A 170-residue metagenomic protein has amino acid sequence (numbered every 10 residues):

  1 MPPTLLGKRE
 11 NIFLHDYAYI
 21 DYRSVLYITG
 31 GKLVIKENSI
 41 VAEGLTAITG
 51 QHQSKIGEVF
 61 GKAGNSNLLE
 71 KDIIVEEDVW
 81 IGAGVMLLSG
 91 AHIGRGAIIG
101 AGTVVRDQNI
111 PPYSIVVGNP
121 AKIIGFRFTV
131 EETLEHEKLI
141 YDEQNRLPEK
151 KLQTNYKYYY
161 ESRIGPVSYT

Functional and structural regions predicted by a protein language model:
P2-H92, N119, F126-F128: Flexible, glycine/small-residue-enriched loop-and-beta-strand segment within the central core of proteins
A91-D107, P112-V116, T133: C-terminal/domain-terminus segments
R106-D107, I123-R127: A short beta-to-alpha transition loop/helix N-cap that caps and shapes the active-site region
I115-K122, E137: Charge-dense, low-complexity polyampholytic segments
R127-H136: A cross-kingdom feature marking charged/low-complexity
E137-Y159: Leloir-type glycosyltransferase catalytic cores
Y169-T170: Conserved small/polar residues in nucleotide/adenosyl-binding loops
